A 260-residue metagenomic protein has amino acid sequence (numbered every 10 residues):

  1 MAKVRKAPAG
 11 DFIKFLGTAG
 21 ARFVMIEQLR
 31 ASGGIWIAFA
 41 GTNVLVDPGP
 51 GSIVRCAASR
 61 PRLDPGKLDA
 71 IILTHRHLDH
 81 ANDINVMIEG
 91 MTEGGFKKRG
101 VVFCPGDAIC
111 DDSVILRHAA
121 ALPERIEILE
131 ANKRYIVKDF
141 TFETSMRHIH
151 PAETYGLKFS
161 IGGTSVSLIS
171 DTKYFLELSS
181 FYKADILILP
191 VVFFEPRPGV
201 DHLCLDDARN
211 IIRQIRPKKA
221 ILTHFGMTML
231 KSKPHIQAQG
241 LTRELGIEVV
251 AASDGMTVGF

Functional and structural regions predicted by a protein language model:
A2-K6, K97-T154, I161-G162, G255: Metallo-beta-lactamase
A2-R60, E153-S170, I186: Conserved beta-strand hairpin/beta-sheet module of binuclear metal-dependent hydrolase folds, prominently
L45-G49, L68-D79, C104-P105, V166-T172 (+3 more regions): Active-site neighborhood of phospho(di)ester-bond hydrolases with catalytic His/Asp-centered motifs
P50-G51, A108, H148-P151, S170-F175: Short beta->alpha connector loops
G51-V101, A184-I186: Active-site metal-binding motif and surrounding structural segment of the metallo-beta-lactamase
N82-M91, V114-I115, L230-Q239: Metal-dependent catalytic neighborhoods of phosphoester/phosphodiester hydrolases
Y174-G259: Cap/insert and terminal regions of metallo-dependent hydrolase folds
